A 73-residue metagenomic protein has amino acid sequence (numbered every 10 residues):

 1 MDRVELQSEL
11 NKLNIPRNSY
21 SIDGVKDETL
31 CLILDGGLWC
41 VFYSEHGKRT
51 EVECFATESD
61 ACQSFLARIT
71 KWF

Functional and structural regions predicted by a protein language model:
M1, T50-A56: Short, exposed beta-strand "edge-strand" segments with a Pro/Gly-rich flavor and a Y/T-containing core
M1-V25: Negatively charged, low-complexity tracts enriched in Asp/Glu with abundant Ser/Thr
E9, L38-C40, S64: Broad hydrophobic/π-residue packing in well-ordered secondary structure
R17, W72-F73: Amphipathic alpha-helical interaction segments
G24-T50, R68: Short aromatic-glycine-(Arg/Gly/Cys) micro-motifs in beta-strand/loop hairpins
C54-W72: A short, charged, amphipathic alpha-helix used as a generic interaction element across diverse proteins
